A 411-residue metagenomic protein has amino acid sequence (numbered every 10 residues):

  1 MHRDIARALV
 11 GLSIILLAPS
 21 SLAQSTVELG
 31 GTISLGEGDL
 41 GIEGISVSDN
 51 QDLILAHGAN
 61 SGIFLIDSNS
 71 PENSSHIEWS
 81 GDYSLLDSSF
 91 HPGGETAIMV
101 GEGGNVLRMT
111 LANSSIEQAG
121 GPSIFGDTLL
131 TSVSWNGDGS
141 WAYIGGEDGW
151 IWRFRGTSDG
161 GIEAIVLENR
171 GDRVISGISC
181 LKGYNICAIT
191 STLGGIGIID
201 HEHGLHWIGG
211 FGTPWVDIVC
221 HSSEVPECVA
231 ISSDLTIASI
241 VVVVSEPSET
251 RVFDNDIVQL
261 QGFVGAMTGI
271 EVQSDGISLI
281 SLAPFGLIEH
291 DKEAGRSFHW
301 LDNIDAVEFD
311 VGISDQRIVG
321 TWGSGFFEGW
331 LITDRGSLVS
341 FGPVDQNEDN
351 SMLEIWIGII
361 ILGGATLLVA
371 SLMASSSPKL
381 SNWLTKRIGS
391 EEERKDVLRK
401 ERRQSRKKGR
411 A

Functional and structural regions predicted by a protein language model:
M1-L9: Bacterial N-terminal signal peptides that target proteins for export
V10-A18: Bacterial N-terminal signal peptides
A23-A411: Residue-level hotspots at or immediately adjacent to binding/recognition sites across diverse folds
